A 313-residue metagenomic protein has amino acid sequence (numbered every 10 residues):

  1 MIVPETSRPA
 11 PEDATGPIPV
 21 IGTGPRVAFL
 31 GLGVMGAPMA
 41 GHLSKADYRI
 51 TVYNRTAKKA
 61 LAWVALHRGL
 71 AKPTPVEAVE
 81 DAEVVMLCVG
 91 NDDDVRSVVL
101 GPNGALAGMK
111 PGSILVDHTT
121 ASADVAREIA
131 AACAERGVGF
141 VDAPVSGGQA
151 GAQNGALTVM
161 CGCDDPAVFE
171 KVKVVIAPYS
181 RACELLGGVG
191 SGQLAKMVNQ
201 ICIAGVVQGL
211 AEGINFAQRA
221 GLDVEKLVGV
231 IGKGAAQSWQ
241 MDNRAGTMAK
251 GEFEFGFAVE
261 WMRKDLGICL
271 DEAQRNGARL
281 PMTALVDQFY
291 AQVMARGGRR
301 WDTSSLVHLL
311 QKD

Functional and structural regions predicted by a protein language model:
I2-L87, H118, A152: NAD(P)+-binding Rossmann beta1-loop-alpha1 motif at the extreme N-terminus of oxidoreductases
V3-I18, A295-D313: NAD(P)-dependent dehydrogenase/reductase Rossmann-like domain
P75-L87, N91-V138: Rossmann-fold NAD(P) dinucleotide-binding segment
T120-I201: Rossmann-fold dinucleotide-binding core
G155-C161, E184, G188-A220, I231-N243 (+1 more regions): Active-site-proximal catalytic alpha-helix in oxidoreductases
V189, Q193, Q237-T303, K312: Interdomain hinge/lid region at the active-site interface of Rossmann-like NAD(P)-dependent oxidoreductases
